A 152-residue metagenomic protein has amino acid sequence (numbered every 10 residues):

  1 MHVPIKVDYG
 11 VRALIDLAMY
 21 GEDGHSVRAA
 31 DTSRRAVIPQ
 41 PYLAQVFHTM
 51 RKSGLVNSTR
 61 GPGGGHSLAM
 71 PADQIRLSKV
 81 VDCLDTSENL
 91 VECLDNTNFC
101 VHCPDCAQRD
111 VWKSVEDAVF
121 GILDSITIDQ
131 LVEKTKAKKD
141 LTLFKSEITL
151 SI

Functional and structural regions predicted by a protein language model:
I5, Y9-V11, I15-I38, N57: N-terminal helix-turn-helix DNA-binding core of bacterial DNA-binding proteins
R34, R51-K52: Alpha-helical residues within the helix-turn-helix
P41: Key DNA-contact positions within bacterial/archaeal DNA-binding proteins
F47-H48: Short, hydrophobic-biased segments on the C-terminal half of alpha helices that form "recognition helices"
S53-G63, S67-L68: Beta-hairpin "wing" of winged helix-turn-helix
A72-N96, Q108-R109, S114-A118: Conserved segment of winged-helix/HTH DNA-binding domains
T97-I152: C-terminal regulatory/oligomerization modules of transcriptional regulators
